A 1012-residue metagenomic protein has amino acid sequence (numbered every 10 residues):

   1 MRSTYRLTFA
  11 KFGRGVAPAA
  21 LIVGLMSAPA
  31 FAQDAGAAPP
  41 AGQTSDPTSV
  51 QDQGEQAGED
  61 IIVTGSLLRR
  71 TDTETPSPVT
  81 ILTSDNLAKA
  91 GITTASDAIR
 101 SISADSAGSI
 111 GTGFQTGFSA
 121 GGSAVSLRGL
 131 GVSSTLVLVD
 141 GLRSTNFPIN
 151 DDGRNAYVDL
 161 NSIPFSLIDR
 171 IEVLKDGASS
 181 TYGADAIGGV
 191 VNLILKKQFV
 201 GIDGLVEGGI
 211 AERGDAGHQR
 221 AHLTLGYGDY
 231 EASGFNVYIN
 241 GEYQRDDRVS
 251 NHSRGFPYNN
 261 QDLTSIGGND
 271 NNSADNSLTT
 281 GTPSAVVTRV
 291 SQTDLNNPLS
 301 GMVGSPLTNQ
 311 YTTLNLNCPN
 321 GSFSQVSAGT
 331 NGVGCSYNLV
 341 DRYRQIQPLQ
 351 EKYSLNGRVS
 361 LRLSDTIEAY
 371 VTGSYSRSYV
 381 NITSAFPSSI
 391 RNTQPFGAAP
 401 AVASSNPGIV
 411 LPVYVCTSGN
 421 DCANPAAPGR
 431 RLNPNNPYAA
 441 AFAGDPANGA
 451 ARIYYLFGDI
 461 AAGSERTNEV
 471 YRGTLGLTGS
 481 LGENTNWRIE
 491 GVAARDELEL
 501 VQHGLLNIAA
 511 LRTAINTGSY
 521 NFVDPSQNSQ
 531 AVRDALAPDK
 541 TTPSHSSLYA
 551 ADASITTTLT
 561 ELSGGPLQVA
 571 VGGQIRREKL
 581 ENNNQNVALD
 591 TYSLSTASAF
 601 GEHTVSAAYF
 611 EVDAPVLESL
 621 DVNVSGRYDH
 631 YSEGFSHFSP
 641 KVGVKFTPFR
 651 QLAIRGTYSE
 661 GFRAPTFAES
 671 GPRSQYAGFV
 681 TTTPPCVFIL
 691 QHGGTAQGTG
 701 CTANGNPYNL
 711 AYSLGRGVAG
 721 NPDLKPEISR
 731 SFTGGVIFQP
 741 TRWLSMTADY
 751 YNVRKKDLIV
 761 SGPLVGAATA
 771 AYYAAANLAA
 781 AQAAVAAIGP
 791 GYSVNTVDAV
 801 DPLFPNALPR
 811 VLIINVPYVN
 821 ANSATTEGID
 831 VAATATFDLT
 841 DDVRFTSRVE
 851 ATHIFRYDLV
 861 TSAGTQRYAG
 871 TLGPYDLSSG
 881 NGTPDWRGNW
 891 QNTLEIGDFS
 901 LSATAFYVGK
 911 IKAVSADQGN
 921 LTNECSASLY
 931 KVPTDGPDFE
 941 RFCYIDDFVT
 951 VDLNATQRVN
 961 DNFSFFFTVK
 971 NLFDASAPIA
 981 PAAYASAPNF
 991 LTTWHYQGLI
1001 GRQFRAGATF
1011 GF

Functional and structural regions predicted by a protein language model:
R2-S101, H222-Y227, D365, G473: N-terminal Sec signal peptide and the immediately downstream disordered periplasmic leader that contains the TonB box
T64, I99-R143: Extracytoplasmic beta-strand/coil segments of soluble accessory domains associated with Gram-negative outer-membrane
A95-A98, V125-S126, V158-N161, D185-V206 (+1 more regions): N-terminal periplasmic accessory domains that precede and gate Gram-negative outer-membrane beta-barrel machines
L142-K175: Short acidic/polar hinge/loop motifs at secondary-structure boundaries that mediate gating or recognition
D152, G255-T264, S305-Q350, N356 (+8 more regions): Surface-exposed, low-complexity loop segments enriched in small/polar and acidic residues
Q198-G201, G214, Y230-F235, S364-I367 (+11 more regions): Short loop/turn motifs that connect adjacent beta-strands in outer-membrane beta-barrel proteins
A677, V843-R958, F973: C-terminal beta-barrel architecture of Gram-negative outer-membrane proteins
S745, K756, F855-R856, T904-C925 (+1 more regions): C-terminal beta-signal and adjacent terminal beta-strands/loops of Gram-negative outer-membrane beta-barrel proteins
